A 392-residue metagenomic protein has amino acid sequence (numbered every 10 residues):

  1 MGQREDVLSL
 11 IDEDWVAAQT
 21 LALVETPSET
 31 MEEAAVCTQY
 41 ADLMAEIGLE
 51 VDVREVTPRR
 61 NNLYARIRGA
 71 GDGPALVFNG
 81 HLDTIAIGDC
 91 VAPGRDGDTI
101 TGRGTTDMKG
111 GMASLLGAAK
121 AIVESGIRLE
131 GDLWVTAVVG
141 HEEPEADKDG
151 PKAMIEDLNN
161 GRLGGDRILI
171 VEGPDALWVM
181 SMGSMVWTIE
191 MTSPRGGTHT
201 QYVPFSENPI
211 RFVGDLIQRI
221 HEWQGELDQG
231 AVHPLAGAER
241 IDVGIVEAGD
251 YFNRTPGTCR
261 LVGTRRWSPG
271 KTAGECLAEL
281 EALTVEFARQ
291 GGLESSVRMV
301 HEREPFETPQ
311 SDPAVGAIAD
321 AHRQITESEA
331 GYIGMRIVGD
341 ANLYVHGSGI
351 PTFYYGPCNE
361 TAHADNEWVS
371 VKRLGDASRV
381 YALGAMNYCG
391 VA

Functional and structural regions predicted by a protein language model:
M1-R4, L8-L10, D14, E25 (+4 more regions): Metal-dependent amide/peptide-bond hydrolase catalytic core, centered on the "pita-bread" metallohydrolase fold
G2-T105, V123-L129, M191: Acidic/His- and Gly-rich active-site-bordering loop/insert found across diverse amide/peptide-bond hydrolases
I47, S125-L129, G161-R162, E286-G292 (+1 more regions): Short helix-capping segments at alpha-helix termini
P74-L76, D98-T99, L133-W134, D166-L169 (+1 more regions): Structural motif
F78, G97-P144, I189-S193, Y202-Q224 (+2 more regions): Alpha-helical metal-binding/catalytic segments enriched in His/Glu/Asp
G80-L82, V138-G140, V171-P174, V246 (+1 more regions): Fold-independent oxyanion-binding glycine-rich loops and adjacent beta-strand/coil segments at enzyme active sites
K109, A113-S184, C389-A392: Acidic/histidine-rich catalytic neighborhood of metal-dependent amide-processing enzymes
